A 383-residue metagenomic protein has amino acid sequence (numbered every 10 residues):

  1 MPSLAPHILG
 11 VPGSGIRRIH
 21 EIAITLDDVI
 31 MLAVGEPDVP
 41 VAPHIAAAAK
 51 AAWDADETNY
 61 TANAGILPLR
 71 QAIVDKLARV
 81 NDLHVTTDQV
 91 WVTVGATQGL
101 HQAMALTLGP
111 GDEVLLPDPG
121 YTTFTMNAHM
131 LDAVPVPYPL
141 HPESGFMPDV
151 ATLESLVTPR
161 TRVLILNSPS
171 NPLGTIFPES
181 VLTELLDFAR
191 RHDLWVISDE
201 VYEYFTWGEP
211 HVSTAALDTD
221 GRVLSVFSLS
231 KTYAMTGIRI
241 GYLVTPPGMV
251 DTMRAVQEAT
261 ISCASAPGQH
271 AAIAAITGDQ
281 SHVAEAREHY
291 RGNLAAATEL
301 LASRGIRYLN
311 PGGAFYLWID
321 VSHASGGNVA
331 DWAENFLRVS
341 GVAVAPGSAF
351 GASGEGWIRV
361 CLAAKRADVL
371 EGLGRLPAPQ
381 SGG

Functional and structural regions predicted by a protein language model:
L4-G95, Q102, A275-G278, Q380-G383: N-terminal small-domain helix-loop-helix segment of the aminotransferase-like
L26, L131, R191-H192, G221 (+2 more regions): Helix C-cap/helix->beta junction micro-motif
D75, E154-S155, S325-N328, N335-A345 (+1 more regions): PLP-dependent enzyme catalytic core of the Aspartate aminotransferase-like
L106-A128: Conserved PLP-anchoring active-site segment centered on the Schiff-base-forming lysine
M130-V136: A short helix-loop-beta submotif of the ANL/AMP-binding
V136, H141-H211: Active-site phosphate-binding strand-loop segment of PLP-dependent enzymes
T219-R291, A295-L301, Q380: Conserved core segment of the aminotransferase class I/II
I273, H289-T298, Y308-V321, G354: Conserved glycine-rich beta-strand-loop-beta hairpin in the small C-terminal domain of fold type I
